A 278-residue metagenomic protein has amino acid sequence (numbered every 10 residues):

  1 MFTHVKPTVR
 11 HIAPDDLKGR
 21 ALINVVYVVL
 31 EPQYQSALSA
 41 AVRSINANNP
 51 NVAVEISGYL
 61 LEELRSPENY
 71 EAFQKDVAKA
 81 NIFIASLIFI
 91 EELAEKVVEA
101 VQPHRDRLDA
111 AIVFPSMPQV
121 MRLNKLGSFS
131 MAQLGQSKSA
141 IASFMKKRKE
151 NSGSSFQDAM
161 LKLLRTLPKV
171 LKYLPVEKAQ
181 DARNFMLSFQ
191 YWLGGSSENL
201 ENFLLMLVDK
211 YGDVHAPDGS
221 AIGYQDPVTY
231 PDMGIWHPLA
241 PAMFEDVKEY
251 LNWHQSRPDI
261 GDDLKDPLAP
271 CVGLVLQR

Functional and structural regions predicted by a protein language model:
M1-R278: An N-terminal assembly and electron-transfer interface module characteristic of large anaerobic redox and radical
